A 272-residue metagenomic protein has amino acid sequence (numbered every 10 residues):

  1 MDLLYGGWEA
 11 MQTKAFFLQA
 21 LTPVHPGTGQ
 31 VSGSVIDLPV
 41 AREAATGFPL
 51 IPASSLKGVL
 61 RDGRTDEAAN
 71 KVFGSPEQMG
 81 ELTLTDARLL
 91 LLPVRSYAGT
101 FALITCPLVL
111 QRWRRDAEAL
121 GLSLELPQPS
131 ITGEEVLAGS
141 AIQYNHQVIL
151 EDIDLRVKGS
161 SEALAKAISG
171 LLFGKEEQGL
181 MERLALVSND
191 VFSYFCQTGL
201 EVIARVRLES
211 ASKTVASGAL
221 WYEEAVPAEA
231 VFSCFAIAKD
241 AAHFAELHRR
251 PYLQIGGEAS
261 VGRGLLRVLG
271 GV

Functional and structural regions predicted by a protein language model:
M1-V272: Basic, Gly/Ser/Thr-rich N-terminal segments that form RNA-phosphate-binding interfaces in CRISPR RAMP
